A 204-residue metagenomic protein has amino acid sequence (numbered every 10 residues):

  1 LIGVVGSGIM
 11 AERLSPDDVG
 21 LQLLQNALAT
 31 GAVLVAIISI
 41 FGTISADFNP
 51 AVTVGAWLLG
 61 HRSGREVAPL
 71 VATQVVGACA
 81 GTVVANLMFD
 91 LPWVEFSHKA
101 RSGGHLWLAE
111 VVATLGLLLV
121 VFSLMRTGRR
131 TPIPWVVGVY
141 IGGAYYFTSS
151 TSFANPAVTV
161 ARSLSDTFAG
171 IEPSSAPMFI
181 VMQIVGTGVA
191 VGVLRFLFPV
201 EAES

Functional and structural regions predicted by a protein language model:
L1-S204: Membrane-interface helix-loop junctions and terminal tails of multi-pass membrane proteins
